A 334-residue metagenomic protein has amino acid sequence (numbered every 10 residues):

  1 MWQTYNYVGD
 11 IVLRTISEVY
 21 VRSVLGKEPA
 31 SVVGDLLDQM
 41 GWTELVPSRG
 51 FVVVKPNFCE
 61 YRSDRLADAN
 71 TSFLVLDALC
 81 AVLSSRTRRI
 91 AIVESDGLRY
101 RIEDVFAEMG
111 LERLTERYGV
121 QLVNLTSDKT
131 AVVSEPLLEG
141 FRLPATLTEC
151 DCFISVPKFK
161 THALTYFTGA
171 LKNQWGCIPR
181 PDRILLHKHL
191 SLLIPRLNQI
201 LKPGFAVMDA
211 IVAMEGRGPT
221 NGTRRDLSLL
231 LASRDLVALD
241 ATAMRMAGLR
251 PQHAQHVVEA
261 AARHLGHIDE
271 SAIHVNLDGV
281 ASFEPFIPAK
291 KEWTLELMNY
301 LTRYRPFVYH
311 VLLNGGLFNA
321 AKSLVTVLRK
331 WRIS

Functional and structural regions predicted by a protein language model:
W2-S334: N-terminal and secondary-structure boundary signal
